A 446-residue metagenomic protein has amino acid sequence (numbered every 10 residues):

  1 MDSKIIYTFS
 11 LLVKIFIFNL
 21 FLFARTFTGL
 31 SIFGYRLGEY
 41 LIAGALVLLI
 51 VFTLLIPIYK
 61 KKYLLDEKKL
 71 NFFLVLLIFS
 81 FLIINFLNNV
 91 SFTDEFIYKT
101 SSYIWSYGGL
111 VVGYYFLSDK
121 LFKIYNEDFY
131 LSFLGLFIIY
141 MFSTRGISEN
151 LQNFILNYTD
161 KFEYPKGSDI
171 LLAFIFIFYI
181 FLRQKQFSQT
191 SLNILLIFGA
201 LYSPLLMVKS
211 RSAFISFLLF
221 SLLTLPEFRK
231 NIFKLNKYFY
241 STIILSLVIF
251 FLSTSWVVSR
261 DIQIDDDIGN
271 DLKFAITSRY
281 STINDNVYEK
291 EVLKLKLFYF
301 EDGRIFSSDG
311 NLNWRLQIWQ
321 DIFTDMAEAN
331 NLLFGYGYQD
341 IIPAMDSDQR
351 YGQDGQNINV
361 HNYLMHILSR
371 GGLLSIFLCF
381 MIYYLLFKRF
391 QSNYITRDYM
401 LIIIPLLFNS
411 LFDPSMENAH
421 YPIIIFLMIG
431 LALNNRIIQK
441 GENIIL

Functional and structural regions predicted by a protein language model:
M1-Y59, F79-V90, S143-T144: N-terminal signal-anchor transmembrane segment
L12-L20, L196, I358, N362 (+2 more regions): Loop-to-helix entry and N-terminal half of a specific, functionally important transmembrane alpha helix in multi-pass
T28-I42, L195-K230, I249-I262, G371-L373 (+1 more regions): Helix-loop-helix junctions and helix-breaking kinks within/between transmembrane helices of multi-pass membrane
I42-A45, L70-L82, F92-F116, F133-I138 (+1 more regions): Aromatic-anchored transmembrane helix interface
K69-F72, E127-L131, S191, N231-K237 (+3 more regions): Hydrophobic transmembrane alpha-helices and their immediate junctions
L121-N150, E163-N231: Alpha-helical transmembrane segments of multi-pass inner-membrane proteins
I177, Y399-L411, M416-L446: Transmembrane alpha-helices of multi-pass inner-membrane enzymes
G303-G371: Long extracytoplasmic/lumenal interhelical loops at the membrane interface of multi-pass membrane proteins
